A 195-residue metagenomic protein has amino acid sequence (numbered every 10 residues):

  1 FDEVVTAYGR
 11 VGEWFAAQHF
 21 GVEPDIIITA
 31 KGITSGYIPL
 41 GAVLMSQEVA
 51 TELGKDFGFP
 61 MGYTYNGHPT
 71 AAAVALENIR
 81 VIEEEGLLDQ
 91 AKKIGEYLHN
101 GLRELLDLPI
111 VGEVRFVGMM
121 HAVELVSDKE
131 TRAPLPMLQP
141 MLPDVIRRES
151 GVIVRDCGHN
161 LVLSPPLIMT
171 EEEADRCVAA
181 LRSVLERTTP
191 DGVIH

Functional and structural regions predicted by a protein language model:
F1-H195: Conserved N-terminal phosphate-binding loop of PLP-dependent enzymes in the Aspartate aminotransferase
